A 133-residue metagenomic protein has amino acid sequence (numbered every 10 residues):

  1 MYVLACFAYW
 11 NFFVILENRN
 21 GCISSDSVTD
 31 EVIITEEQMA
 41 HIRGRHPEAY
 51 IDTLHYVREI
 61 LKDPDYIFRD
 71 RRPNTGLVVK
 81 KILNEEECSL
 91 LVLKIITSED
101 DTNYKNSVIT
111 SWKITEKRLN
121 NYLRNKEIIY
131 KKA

Functional and structural regions predicted by a protein language model:
M1-A133: Ribonuclease/tRNase effector modules and their secretory precursors
